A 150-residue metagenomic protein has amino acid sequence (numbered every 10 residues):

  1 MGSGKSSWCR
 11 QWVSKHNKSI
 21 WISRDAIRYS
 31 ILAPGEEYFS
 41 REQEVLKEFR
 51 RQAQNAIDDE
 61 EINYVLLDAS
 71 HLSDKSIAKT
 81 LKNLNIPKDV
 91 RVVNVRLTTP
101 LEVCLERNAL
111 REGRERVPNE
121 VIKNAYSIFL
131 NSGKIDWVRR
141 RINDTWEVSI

Functional and structural regions predicted by a protein language model:
M1-G2, S70: Walker A/P-loop nucleotide-binding motif
S3, Q11, I86-P87, T98-I150: Conserved GTP-binding G-domain of TRAFAC-class P-loop NTPases and closely related GTPase folds
S7-N63: Conserved substrate/cofactor phosphate-moiety recognition/catalytic segment in nucleotide-dependent phosphotransferases
V13-K15, L81-D89: Short, surface-exposed basic-aromatic patches at helix termini and helix-loop junctions that form
S19-W21, V92-N94, R141-E147: Conserved beta-strand scaffold positions in the cores of enzyme catalytic domains, especially in NTP/NDP-utilizing
S30-I31, D74-I77, L101-N108: Switch/connector loops and helix/strand junctions flanking conserved nucleotide-binding motifs in nucleotide-processing
Y64-D68, N94: Short catalytic-loop micro-motif centered on adjacent basic/acidic residues
L67-T80: Acidic, metal-coordinating catalytic cores used for nucleic-acid/nucleotide bond scission and strand-transfer chemistry
